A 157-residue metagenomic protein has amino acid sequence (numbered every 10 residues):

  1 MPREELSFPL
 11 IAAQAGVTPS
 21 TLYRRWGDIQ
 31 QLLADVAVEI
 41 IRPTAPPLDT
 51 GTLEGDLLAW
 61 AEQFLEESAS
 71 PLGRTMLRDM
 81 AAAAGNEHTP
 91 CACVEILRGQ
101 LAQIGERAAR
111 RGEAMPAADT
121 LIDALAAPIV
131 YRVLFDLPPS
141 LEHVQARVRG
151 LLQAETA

Functional and structural regions predicted by a protein language model:
M1-Q30: Helix-turn-helix
F8, A37-T44: Short, basic, alpha-helical segments at the C-terminal edge of helix-turn-helix-like DNA-binding modules
I11, V36-A37, L101: Generic hydrophobic, amphipathic alpha-helix propensity
Q30-A37, E67-H88, D123: Amphipathic alpha-helical segments used for helix-helix packing
A45-R74, I122: Hydrophobic alpha-helical connector segments
E66-E67, P71, G85-R111, D119: Amphipathic alpha-helical packing segments from all-alpha helical-bundle domains
Q100-A102, A114-L151: Hydrophobic alpha-helical segments that form the core of small-molecule binding pockets and/or dimer interfaces
